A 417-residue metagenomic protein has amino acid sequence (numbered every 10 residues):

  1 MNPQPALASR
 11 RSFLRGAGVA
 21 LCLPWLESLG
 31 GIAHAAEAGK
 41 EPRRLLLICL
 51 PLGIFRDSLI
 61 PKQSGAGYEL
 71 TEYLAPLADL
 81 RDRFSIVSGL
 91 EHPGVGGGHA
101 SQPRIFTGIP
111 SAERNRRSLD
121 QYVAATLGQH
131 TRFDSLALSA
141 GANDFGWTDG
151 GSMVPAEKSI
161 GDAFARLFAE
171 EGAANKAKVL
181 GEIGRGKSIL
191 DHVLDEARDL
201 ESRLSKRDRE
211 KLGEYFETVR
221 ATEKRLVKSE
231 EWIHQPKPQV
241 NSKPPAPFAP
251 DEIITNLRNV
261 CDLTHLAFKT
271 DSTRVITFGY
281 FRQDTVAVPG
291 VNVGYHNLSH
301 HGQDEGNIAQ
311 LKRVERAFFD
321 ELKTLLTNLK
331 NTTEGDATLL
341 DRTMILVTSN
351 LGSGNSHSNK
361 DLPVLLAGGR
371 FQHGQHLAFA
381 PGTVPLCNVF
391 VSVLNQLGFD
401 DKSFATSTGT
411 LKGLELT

Functional and structural regions predicted by a protein language model:
M1-T417: Ligand-binding pockets and gating/stacking loops
